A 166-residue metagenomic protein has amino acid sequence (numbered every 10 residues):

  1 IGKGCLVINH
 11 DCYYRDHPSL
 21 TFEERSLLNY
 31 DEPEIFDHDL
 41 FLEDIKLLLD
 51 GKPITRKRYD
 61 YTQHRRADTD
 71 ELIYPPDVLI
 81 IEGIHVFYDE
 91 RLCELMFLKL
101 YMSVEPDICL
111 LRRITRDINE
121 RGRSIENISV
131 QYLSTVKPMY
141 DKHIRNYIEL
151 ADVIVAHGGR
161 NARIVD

Functional and structural regions predicted by a protein language model:
I1-D11: Post-Walker A helix-loop "phosphate-sensing" segment adjacent to the P-loop in P-loop NTPases
I1-K3, L95-M96, E149-L150: Short, structured coil segments at secondary-structure junctions
C5-V7, K99-Y101, I154: Conserved beta-strand scaffold positions in the cores of enzyme catalytic domains, especially in NTP/NDP-utilizing
L6-V7, R15-Q63, V78: Conserved nucleotide-sensing/catalytic segment adjacent to the nucleotide-binding pocket in NTP-handling enzymes
D11, F97, D152: Receiver (REC) domain switch/active-site residues of two-component response regulators
R58-R66, L79-I84, S134-P138: Short gly/ser/thr-rich secondary-structure transition/capping motifs
A67-R121: ATP-dependent NMP and nucleoside kinases share a basic, alpha-helical "lid"
Y74-P75, K137-D166: NTP-dependent small-molecule kinase module
